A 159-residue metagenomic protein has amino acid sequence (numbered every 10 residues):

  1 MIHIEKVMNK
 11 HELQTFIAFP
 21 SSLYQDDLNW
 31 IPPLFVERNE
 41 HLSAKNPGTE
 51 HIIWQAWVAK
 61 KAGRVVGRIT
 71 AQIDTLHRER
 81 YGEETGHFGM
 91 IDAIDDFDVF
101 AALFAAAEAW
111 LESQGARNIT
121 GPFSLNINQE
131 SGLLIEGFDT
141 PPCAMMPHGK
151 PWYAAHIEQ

Functional and structural regions predicted by a protein language model:
M1-K45, E84: Short amphipathic alpha-helix that is part of the acyltransferase structural core
L13, V65, T75-R78, I127-Q129: Flexible loop/turn segments at secondary-structure boundaries
F19-P20, E50-W54, R68: Membrane-embedded alpha-helical bundles of multi-pass transporters/translocases, especially carrier/permease families
L42-V58: A short helix-loop-beta-strand connector motif used in the catalytic cores of GNAT acetyltransferases and, in some
K45-N46, I73-E79, E108: Catalytic micro-motifs at enzyme active sites that drive phosphoryl/nucleotidyl and oxygen chemistry
A56-V58, R64-I73: Conserved beta-strand in the GNAT
E79-Q159: Acyl-donor binding region in acyl/amide transferases
